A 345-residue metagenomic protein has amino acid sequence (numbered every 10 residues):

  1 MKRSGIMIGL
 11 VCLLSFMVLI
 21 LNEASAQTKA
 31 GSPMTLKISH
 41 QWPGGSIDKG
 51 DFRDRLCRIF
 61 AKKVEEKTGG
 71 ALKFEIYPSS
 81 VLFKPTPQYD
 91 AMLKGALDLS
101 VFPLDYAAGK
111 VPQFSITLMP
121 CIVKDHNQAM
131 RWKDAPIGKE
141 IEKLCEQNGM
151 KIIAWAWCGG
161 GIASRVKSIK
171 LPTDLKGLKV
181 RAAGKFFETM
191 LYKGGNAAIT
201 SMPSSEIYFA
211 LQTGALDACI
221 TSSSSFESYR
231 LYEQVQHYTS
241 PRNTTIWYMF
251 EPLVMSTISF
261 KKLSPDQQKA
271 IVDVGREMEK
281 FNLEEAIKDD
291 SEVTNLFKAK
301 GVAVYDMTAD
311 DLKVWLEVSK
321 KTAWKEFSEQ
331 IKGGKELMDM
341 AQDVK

Functional and structural regions predicted by a protein language model:
M1-T35: Short, low-complexity disordered leader/linker segments with a strong preference for bacterial N-terminal type II
F16-L19, P136-E140: Transmembrane alpha-helix boundary/anchor motif
Q27-Q128, I137, K143-K345: N-terminal secretory/targeting leader peptides
W132-K133: Helix-boundary and loop/linker segments of multi-pass membrane transporters
